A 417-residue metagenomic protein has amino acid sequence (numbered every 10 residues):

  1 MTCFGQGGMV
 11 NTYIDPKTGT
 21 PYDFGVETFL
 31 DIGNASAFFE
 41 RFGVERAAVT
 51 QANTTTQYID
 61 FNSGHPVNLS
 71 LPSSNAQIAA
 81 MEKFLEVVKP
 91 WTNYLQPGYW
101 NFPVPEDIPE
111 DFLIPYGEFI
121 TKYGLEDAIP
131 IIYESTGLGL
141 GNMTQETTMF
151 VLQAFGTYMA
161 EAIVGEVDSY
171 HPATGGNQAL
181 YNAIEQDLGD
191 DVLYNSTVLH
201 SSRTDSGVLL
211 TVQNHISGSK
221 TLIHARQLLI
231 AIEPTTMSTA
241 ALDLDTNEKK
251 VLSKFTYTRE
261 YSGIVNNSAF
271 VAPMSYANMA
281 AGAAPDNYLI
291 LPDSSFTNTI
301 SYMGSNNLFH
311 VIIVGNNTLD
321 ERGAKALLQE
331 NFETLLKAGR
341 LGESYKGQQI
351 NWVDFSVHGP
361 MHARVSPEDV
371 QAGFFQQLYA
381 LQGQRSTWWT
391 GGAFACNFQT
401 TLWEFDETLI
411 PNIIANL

Functional and structural regions predicted by a protein language model:
M1-P16: Glycine-rich FAD pyrophosphate-binding loop
Y13, T18-T50: Conserved FAD-binding subdomain of flavin-dependent enzymes
D15, R46-Q51, T55-S70, S74-Q77 (+9 more regions): Preference for well-ordered, secondary-structure-rich cores of eukaryotic proteins
G19, A225-Q227, T235-W388, F394-E407 (+1 more regions): C-terminal segments that line or cap access tunnels to active or ligand-binding sites in enzymes and enzyme-associated
I32, E40-E146: Mobile amphipathic helical/loop "lid" adjacent to a hydrophobic cofactor/ligand pocket
Q96-R203, G207: Active-site/ligand-binding neighborhood in enzyme catalytic cores
L199-H215, L229-I232: Acidic, glycine-rich loop-and-beta core segments that form the ion-binding/anion-interacting portion of active sites
I216-Q227: Core beta-strand elements of the Rossmann-like FAD/NAD(P) dinucleotide-binding domain in flavoenzyme oxidoreductases
